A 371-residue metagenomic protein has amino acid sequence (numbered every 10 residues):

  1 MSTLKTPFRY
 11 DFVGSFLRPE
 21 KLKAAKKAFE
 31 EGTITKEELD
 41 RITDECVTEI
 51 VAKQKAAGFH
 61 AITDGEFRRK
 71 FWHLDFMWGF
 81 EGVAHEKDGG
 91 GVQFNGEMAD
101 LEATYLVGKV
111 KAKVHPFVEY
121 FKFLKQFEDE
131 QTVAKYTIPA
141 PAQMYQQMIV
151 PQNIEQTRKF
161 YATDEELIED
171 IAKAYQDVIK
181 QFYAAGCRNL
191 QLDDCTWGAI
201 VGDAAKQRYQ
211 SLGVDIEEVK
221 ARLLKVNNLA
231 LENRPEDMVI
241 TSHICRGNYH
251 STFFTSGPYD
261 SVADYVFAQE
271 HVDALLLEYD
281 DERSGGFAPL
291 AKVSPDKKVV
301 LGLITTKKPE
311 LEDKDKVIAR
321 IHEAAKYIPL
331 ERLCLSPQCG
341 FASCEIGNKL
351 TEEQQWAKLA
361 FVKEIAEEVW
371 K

Functional and structural regions predicted by a protein language model:
M1-K371: Domain-level signal for soluble alpha/beta catalytic cores
